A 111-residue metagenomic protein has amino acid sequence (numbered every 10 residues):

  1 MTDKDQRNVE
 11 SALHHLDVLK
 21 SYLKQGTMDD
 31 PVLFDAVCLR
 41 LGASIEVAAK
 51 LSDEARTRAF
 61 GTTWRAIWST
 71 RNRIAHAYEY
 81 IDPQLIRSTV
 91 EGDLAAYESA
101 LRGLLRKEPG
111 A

Functional and structural regions predicted by a protein language model:
M1-A111: Solvent-exposed interaction patches of small proteins and small membrane subunits
